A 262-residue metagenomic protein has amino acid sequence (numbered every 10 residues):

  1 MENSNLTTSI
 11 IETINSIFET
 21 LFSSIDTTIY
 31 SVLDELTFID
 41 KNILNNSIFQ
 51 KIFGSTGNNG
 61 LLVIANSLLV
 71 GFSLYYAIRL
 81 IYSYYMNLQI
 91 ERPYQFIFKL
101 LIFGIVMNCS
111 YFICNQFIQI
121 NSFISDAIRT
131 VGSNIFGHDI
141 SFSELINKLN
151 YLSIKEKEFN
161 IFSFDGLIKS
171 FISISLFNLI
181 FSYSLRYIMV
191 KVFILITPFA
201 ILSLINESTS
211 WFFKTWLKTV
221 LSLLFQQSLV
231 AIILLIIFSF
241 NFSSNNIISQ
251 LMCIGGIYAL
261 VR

Functional and structural regions predicted by a protein language model:
M1-L68: Binding/recognition "hotspot" determinant
N3-L21, R92-N108, F213-V220: Alpha-helical transmembrane segments and their helix-start/interface "positive-inside/aromatic belt" motifs in integral
I10, I14, L21-I25, G104-I196 (+2 more regions): Non-cytosolic segments of integral membrane proteins
I52-S73, Y94-N108, F112, I124: Hydrophobic alpha-helical transmembrane segments
V63-G71, F159-G166, K191, L223: Structural signature of hydrophobic alpha-helical transmembrane segments
L68-G104, I196-S210: Hydrophobic transmembrane alpha-helix segments characteristic of membrane transport and insertion machinery
I201-K218, S239-S243: Alpha-helical transmembrane segments
W216-L224, G255, A259: Transmembrane helix-bundle signature of multi-pass membrane transporters/permeases
